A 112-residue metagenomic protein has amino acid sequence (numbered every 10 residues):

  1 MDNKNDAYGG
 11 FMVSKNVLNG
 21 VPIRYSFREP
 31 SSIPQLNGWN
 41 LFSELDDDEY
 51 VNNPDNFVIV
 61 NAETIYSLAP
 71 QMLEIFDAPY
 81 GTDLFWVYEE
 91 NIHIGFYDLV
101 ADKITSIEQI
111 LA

Functional and structural regions predicted by a protein language model:
M1, L111-A112: Basic/polar N-terminal segments that are highly enriched at the extreme N-terminus, encompassing both cleavable
M1-F11: Negatively charged, low-complexity tracts enriched in Asp/Glu with abundant Ser/Thr
N3-K4, K15, I33, F57: Surface-exposed, interaction-prone regions used to assemble/regulate multi-protein complexes
A7-Y8, L36, P79, H93: Intrinsically disordered, low-complexity segments enriched in small/polar residues
G10-P34: Amphipathic, interaction-prone secondary-structure segments
S26-P79: Acidic, aromatic-enriched beta-alpha/helix-loop junctions
E63-L111: Short, compact, well-ordered microdomains
